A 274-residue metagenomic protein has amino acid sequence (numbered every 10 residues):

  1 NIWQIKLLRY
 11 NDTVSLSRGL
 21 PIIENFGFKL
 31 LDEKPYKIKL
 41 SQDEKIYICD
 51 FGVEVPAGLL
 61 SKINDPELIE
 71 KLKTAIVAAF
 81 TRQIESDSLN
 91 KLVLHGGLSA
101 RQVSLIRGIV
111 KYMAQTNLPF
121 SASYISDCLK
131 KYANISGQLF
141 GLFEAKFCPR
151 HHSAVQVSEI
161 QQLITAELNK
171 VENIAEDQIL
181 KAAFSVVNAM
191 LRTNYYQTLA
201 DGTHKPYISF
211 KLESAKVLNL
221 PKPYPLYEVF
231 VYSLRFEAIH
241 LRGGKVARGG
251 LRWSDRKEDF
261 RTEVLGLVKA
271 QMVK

Functional and structural regions predicted by a protein language model:
N1-K274: Extended, well-ordered protein cores
